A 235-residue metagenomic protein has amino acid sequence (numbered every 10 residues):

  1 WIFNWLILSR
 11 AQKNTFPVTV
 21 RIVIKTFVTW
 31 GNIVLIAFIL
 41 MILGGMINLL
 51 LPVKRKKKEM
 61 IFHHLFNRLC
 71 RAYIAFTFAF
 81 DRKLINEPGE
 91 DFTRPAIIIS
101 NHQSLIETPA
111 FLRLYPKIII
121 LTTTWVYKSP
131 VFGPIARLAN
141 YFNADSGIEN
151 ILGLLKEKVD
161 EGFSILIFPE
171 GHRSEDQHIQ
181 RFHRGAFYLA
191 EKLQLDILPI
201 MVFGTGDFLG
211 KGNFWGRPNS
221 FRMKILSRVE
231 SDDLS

Functional and structural regions predicted by a protein language model:
W1-A96: Membrane-anchoring hydrophobic helices of lipid-metabolizing enzymes
M41-R68, F92-G147: Catalytic core of membrane glycerolipid acyltransferases/transacylases, capturing the structured, soluble-facing
L84-I85, F142-S146, S231: Short acidic-hydrophobic, aromatic-tinged amphipathic segments that line or gate anion-handling sites
E87-D91, L154-E161: Short amphipathic alpha-helix with an adjacent loop that forms part of the alpha/beta core around
I99-N101, F168, M201: Short beta-strand segments
H102-S104, E170-S174: Short glycine-rich anion-binding loops that position phosphate/pyrophosphate groups of nucleotides and phosphorylated
P130-P134, D160-L166, E175-S235: A cross-family acyltransferase "interaction/gating" segment
E149-L152: Anionic-ligand binding region
